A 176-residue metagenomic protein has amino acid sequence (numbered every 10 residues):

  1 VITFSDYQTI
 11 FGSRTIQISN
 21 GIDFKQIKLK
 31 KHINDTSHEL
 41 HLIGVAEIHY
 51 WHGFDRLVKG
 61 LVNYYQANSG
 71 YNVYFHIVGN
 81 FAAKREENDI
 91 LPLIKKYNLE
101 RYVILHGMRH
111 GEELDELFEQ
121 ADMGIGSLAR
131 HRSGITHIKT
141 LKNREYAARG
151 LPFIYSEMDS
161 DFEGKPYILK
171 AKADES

Functional and structural regions predicted by a protein language model:
F4, I18, L42-A46, V78 (+2 more regions): Short hydrophobic "strand-cap" motifs at the C-terminus of beta-strands
D6-Y7, G21: Carbohydrate-associated surface elements
S13-Q17, G21-E39, Y50-G53: Acidic anion/phosphate-binding donor-loop and adjacent secondary structure in glycosyltransferase catalytic cores
N34-L61, F75-H76: Conserved donor-binding/catalytic core segment of Leloir-type glycosyltransferases
V45-Y50, F81-A82, R109: Short donor-sugar binding/catalytic loops of nucleotide-sugar-dependent glycosyltransferases, especially enzymes
H52, E112-L114, G124-A147, I154-K165: Nucleotide-sugar-dependent
V78-G79, E87-E116, Q120-M123: Nucleotide-activated donor-binding/catalytic signature segment of Leloir-type glycosyltransferases, i.e., the conserved
F162-S176: Change "using UDP/GDP/dTDP sugars" to "using nucleotide sugars
